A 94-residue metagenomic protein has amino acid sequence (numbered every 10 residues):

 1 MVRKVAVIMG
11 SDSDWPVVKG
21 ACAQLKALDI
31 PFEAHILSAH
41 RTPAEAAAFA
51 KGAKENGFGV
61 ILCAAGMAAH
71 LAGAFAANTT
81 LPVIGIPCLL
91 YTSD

Functional and structural regions predicted by a protein language model:
V2: Phosphate-coordination loops involved in phosphoryl transfer and adenosine-cofactor binding
V5-E33, S38-A39: Glycine-rich phosphate/diphosphate-binding loop of Rossmann-like nucleotide-binding domains
D14-V18, P43, A68-A74: Short glycine/serine/threonine-rich phosphate/pyrophosphate-binding segments that cradle anionic phosphate groups
I36-H40, A64-M67: Short C-terminal domain-edge/linker segments immediately following a structured domain
L37-K54: N-terminal beta-loop-helix "entrance" segment that forms/cooperates in small-molecule cofactor or anionic ligand
F49-P87: Glycine-rich phosphate-binding loop
Y91-D94: Conserved small/polar residues in nucleotide/adenosyl-binding loops
